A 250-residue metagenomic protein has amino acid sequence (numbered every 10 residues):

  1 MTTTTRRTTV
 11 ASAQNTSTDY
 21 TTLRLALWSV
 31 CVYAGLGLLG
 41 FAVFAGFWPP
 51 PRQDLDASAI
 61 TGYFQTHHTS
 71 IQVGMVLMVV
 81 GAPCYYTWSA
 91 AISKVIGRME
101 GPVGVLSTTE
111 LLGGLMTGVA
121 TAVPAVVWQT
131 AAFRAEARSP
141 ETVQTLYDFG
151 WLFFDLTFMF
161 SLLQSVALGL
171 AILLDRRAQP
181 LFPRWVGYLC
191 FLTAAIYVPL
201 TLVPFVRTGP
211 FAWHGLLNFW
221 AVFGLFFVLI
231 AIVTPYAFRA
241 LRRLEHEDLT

Functional and structural regions predicted by a protein language model:
T2-T250: Hydrophobic, aromatic-enriched alpha-helical segments typical of multi-pass transmembrane helices
